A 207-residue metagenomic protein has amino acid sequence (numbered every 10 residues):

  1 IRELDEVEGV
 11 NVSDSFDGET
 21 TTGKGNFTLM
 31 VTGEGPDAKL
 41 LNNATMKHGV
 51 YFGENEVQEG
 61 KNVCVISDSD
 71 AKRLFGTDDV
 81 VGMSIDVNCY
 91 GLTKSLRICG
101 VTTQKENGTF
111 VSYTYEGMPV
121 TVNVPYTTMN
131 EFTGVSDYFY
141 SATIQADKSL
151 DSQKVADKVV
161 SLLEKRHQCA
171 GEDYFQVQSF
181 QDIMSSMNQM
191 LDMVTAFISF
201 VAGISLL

Functional and structural regions predicted by a protein language model:
I1-S13: Short acidic amphipathic segments
E3-E6, D86-S95, V101-A196: Mechanotransmission and gating elements of multispan inner-membrane complexes involved in transport and envelope
S13-D14, K24-D137, K154: Hydrophobic secondary-structure segments that place a key small or acidic residue at a functional site
S15-F16, V57, V177-D182: Short linear capping/connector segments at secondary-structure termini
G18, D70, S149-L150: Short histidine/acidic/glycine/proline-rich micro-motifs that form metal- and phosphate-coordinating active-site loops
G18-T21, M184-S185: Short, active-site-adjacent cap segments at secondary-structure transitions
T195-L206: Alpha-helical transmembrane segments of integral membrane proteins
